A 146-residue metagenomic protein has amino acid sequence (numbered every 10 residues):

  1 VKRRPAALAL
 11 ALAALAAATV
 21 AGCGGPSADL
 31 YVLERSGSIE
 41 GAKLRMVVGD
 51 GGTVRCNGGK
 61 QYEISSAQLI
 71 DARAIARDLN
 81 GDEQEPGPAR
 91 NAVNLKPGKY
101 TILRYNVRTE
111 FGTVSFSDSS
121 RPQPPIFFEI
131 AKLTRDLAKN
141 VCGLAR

Functional and structural regions predicted by a protein language model:
V1-A21: Sec-dependent bacterial lipoprotein signal peptides
R4, C23-S36, G87-R146: Short, well-ordered, aromatic-rich surface patches in folded extracellular/luminal domains
A42, M46-V48: Conserved beta-hairpin
V48, A72, Y105-V107: Residue-level detector of buried hydrophobic side-chain packing in well-ordered secondary-structure elements
G49-G52, A67-Q68, S117-P125: A short, sequence-level motif marking secondary-structure junctions
G49-K60, V114: Acidic/histidine-rich, surface-exposed loop or edge segments in extracytoplasmic proteins
Y62-N94: Mature extracytoplasmic domains of secretory-pathway proteins
